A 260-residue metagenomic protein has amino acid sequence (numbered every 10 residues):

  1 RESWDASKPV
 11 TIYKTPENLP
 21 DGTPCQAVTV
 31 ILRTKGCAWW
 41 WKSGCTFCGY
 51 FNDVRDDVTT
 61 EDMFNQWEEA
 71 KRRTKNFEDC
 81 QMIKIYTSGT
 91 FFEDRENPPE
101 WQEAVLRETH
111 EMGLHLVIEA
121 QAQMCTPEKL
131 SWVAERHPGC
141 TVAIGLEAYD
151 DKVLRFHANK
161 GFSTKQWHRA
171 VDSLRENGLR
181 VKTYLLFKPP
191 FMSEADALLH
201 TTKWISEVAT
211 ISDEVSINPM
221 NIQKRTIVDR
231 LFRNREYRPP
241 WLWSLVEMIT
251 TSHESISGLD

Functional and structural regions predicted by a protein language model:
R1-T11, P20-D21, S216, M220-D260: Auxiliary Fe-S-binding modules of radical SAM enzymes
P9-N65: Canonical Radical SAM [4Fe-4S] cluster-binding loop centered on the CxxxCxxC motif and its immediate flanking residues
G49-N97, T109-C125, G139-W167, E214-S216: Core AdoMet radical
K71-E78, V105-E111, S131-G139, D172-G178 (+1 more regions): Acidic (Asp/Glu)-rich catalytic clusters
R95-E103, T126-E135, A195: Distinct, well-ordered alpha-helical segments
Q102-L106, G139-T141, S193-D213, F232-W243: Short, electropositive alpha-helical surface patch
V117, K152-K160, L186-D196, N234-E236: Surface-exposed cleft-lining segments at the edges of enzyme active sites
K165-T226, V246-D260: Conserved C-terminal portion of the radical SAM core fold that forms the substrate/S-adenosylmethionine-binding
